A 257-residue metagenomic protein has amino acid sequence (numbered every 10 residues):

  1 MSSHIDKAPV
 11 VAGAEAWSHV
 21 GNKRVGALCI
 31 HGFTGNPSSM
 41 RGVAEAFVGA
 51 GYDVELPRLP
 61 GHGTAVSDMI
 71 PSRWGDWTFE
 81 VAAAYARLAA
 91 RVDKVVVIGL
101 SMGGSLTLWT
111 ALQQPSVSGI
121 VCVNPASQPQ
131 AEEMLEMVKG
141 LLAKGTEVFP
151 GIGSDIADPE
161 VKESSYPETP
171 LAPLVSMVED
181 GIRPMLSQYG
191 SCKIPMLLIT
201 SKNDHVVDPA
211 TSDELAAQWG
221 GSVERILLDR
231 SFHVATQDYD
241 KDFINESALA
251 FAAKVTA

Functional and structural regions predicted by a protein language model:
A8-A65: Short, surface-exposed "cap/lid" segments of acyl-processing enzymes
V43, I194, D208-A217: Short alpha-helix in the alpha/beta-hydrolase fold that links the catalytic acid
D53-E55, D213, A217-V234: Catalytic histidine neighborhood in serine/cysteine hydrolases with alpha/beta-hydrolase-type architecture
G99-G103, T107: Gly/Ala-rich beta-loop-alpha elbow adjacent to hydrolase catalytic centers
V121-A131: Active-site nucleophile loop of the alpha/beta-hydrolase fold
P170-Q188: Active-site nucleophile elbow and catalytic-triad environment of alpha/beta-hydrolase enzymes
C192, L198-T200, D204: Short beta-strand/loop motif that positions the catalytic acidic residue of the alpha/beta-hydrolase fold
R230-A257: Catalytic active-site module of serine/aspartate enzymes centered on a nucleophile-bearing elbow/loop
